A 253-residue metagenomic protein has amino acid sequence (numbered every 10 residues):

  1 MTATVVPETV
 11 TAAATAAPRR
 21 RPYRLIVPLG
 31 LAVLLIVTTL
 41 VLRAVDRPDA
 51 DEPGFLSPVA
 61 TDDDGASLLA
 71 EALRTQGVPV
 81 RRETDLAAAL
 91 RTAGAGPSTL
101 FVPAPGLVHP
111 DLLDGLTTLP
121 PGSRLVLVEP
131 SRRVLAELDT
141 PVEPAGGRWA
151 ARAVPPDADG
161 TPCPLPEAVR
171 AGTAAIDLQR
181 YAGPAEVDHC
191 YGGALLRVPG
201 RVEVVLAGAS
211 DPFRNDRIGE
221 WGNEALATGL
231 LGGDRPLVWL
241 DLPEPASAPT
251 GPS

Functional and structural regions predicted by a protein language model:
T2-S253: Short, surface-exposed patches at the edges or C-terminal ends of soluble domains, predominantly
